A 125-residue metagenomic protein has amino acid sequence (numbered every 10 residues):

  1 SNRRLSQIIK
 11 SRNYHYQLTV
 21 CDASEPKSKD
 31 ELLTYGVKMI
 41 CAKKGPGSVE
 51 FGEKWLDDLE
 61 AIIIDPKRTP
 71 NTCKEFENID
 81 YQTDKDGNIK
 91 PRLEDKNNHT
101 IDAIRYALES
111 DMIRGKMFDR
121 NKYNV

Functional and structural regions predicted by a protein language model:
S1-L93, R114-G115, Y123-V125: Mg2+-dependent endonuclease catalytic cores in nucleic-acid-processing enzymes, primarily RNase H-like
E94-V125: Charge-patterned, long linear interaction tracts outside catalytic cores
